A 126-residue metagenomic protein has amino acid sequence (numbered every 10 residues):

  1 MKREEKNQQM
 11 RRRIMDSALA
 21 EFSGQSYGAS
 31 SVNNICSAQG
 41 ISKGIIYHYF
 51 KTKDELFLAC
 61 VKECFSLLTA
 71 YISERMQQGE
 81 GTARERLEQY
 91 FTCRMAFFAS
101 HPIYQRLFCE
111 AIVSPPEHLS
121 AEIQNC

Functional and structural regions predicted by a protein language model:
M1-Q9: N-terminal intrinsically disordered/low-complexity leader segments
Q9, R13, S17, E21-E55 (+1 more regions): Helix-turn-helix
G24-G28, G79, H101: Short coil/turn segments at alpha/beta junctions that flank glycine-rich nucleotide-binding fingerprints
V32-S37, L68, I72, M76: A broad helix-preferring feature
A59, E74-S100: Hydrophobic alpha-helical connector segments
S66-E74, E85, E117-C126: Amphipathic alpha-helical packing segments from all-alpha helical-bundle domains
M95-C126: Short secondary-structure transition hinges
